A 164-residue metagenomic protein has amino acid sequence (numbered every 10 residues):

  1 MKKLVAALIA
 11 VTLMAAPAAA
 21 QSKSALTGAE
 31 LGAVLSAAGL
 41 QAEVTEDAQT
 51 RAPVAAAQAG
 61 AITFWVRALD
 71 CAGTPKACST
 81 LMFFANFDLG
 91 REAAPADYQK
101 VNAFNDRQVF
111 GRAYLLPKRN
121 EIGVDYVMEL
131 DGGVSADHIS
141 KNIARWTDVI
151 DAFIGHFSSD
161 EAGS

Functional and structural regions predicted by a protein language model:
K3-L4, A16-T63: Charge-rich, low-complexity N-terminal segments
I9-P17: Hydrophobic core
S22, S36-A38, S79-E121: Short, internal acidic amphipathic alpha-helical interface segments that mediate docking to partner proteins
G28-L35, P95-V101, S140-I143, T147: Extracytoplasmic/secreted envelope proteins and their assembly/folding machinery, especially bacterial periplasmic
E46-A48, A68-D70, A85-F87, Y126-L130: A mature extracytoplasmic/lumenal domain signature
A57-F87: Long, continuous compositionally biased terminal/linker segments
Q108-I150, I154: A short, solvent-exposed beta-edge/loop patch
S158-S164: Short, highly charged C-terminal tails/helix-capping segments
